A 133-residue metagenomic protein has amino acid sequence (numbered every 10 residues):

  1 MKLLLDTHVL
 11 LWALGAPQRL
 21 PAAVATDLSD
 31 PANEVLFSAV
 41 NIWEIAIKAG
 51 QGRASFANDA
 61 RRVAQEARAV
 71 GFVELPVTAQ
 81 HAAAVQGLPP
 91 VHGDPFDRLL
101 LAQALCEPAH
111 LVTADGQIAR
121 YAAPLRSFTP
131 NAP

Functional and structural regions predicted by a protein language model:
M1-F37, Q51-Q65, A69, E107 (+2 more regions): Short, well-structured N-terminal submotif of metal-dependent ribonuclease cores
T7-H8, I45, V85, A104: Generic structural signal for small/hydrophobic residues in well-ordered secondary structure, especially within
V9, N41-I42, H81, L100 (+1 more regions): Alpha-helix capping/helix-boundary segments
P21, I42, A60-A64, T78 (+2 more regions): A general structural signal for well-ordered alpha-helical segments in protein cores
S38, V77, A114: Replace "coordinates the UDP/GDP/TDP-sugar" with "coordinates nucleotide-activated sugar donors
V63-V91: Acidic catalytic patch
P95-V112: Acidic, metal-associated active-site segment
